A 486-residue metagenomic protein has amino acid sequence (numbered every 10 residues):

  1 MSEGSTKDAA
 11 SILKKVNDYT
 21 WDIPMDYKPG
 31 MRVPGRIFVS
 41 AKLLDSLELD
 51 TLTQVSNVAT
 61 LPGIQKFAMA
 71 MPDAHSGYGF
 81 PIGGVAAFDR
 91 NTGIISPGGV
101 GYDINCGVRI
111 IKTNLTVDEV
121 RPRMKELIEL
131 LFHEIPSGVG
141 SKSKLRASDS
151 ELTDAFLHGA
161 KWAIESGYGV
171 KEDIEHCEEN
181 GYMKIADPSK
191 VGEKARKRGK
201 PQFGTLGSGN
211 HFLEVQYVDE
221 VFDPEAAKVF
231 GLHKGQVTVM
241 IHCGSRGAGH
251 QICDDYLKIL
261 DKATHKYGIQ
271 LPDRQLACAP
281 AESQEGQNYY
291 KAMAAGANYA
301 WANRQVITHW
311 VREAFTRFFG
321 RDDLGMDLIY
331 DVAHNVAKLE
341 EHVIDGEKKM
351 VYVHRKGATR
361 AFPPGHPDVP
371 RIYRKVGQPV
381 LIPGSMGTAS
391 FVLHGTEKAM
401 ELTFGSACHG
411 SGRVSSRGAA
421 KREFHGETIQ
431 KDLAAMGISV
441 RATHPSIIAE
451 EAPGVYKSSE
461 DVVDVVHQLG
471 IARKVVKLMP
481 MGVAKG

Functional and structural regions predicted by a protein language model:
S2-Q54, I64-A70, Y78-I82, A86 (+3 more regions): Domain-length cofactor-binding catalytic modules of enzymes
T60-L61: Short, conserved catalytic or adaptor-binding loops enriched in Gly and charged residues
C106-N114: Acidic/polar active-site rim loop that often engages polyanionic ligands
V117: Patatin-like phospholipase
